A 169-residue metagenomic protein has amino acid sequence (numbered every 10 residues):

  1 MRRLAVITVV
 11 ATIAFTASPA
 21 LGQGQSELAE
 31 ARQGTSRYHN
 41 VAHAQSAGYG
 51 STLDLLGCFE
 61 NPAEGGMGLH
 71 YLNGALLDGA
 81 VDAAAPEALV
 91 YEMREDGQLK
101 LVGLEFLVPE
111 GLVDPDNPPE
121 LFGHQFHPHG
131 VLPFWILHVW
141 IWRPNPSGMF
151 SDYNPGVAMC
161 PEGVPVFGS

Functional and structural regions predicted by a protein language model:
M1-L4: Positively charged n-region of N-terminal signal peptides that target proteins for export
I7-T16: Bacterial N-terminal signal peptides
F15-Q23: Bacterial Sec-dependent signal peptides at the C-terminal "C-region" and cleavage site
G22-S169: Primary mode marks residue(s) on the alpha4-beta5-alpha5 output face of response regulator receiver
